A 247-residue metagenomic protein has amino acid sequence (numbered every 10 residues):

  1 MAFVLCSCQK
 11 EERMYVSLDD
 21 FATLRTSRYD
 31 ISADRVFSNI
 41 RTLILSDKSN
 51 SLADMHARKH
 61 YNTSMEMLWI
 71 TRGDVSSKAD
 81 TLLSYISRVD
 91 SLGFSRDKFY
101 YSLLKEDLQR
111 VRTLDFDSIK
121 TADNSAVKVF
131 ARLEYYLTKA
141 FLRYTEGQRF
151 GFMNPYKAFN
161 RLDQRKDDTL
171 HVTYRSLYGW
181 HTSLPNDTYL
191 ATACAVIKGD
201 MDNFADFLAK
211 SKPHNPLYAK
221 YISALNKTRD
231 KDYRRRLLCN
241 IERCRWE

Functional and structural regions predicted by a protein language model:
V4-S7: C-terminal motif of bacterial Sec signal peptides marking the signal peptidase cleavage site
Q9-E247: Auxiliary tRNA-acceptor-end handling modules of aminoacyl-tRNA synthetases
